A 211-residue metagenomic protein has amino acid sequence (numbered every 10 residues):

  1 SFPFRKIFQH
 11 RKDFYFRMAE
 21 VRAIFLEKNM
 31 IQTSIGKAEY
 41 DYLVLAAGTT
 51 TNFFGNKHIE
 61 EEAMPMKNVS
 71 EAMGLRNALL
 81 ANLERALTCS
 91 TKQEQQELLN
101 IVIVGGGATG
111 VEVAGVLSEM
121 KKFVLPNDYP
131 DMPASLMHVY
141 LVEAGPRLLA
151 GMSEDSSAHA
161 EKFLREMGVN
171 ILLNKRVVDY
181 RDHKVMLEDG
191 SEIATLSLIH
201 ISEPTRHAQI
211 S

Functional and structural regions predicted by a protein language model:
S1-Y42, M152-N170: N-terminal Rossmann-like dinucleotide/flavin-binding domain of flavoprotein oxidoreductases that bind FAD/FMN
F14-V102, I199-H200: FAD-binding core/adjacent interface of flavoenzyme oxidoreductases
R17-A19, L173-K175, R181: Short loop/edge segments at beta-strand edges and connector loops that shape dinucleotide/nucleotide cofactor-binding
T50, T109, R147: Conserved Rossmann-like nucleotide-cofactor binding loop
N77-A134: Rossmann-like NAD(P)H-binding beta-loop-alpha module
E97, V116-K175: Rossmann-like dinucleotide-binding cores of NAD(P)H-dependent redox enzymes
H200, R206-S211: Single conserved hydrophobic/aromatic residue that forms the stacking wall/gate of nucleotide- or nucleobase-binding
